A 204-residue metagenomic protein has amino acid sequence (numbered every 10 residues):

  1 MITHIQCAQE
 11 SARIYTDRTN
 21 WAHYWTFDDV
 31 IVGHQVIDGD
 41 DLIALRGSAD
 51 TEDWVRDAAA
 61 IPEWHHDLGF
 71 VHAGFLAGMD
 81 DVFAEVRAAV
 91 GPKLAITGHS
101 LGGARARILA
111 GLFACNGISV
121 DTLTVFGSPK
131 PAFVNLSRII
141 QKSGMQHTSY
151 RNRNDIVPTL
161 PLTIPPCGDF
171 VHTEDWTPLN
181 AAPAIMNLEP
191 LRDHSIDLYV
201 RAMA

Functional and structural regions predicted by a protein language model:
M1-T97, L101-A204: Non-catalytic, mobile gating and regulatory segments of ester bond hydrolases
